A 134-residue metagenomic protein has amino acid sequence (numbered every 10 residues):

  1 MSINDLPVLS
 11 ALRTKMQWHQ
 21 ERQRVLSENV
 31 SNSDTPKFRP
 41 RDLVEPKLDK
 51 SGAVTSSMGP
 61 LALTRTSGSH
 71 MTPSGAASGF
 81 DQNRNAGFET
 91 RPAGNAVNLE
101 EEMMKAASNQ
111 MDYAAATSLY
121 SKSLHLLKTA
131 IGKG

Functional and structural regions predicted by a protein language model:
M1-G134: Amphipathic alpha-helical polymerization modules
